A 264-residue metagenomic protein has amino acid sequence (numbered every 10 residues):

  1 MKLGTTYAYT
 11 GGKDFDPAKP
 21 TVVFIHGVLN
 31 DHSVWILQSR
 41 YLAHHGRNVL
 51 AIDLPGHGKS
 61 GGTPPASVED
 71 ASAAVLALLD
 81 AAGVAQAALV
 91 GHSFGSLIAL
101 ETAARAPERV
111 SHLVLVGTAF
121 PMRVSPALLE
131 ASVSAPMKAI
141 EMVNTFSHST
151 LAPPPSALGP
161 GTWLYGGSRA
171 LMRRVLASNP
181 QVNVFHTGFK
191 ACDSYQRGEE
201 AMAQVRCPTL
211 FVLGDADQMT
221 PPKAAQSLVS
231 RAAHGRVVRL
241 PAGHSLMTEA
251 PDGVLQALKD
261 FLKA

Functional and structural regions predicted by a protein language model:
K2-G12, I36-H44, N48-F94, Q256-K259: Active-site loop/oxyanion-hole signature of alpha/beta-hydrolase fold enzymes
G27-N30, S93: Active-site glycine-rich loops that stabilize anionic/oxyanionic intermediates across multiple enzyme folds
L97-V143: Flexible "cap/lid" loop of the alpha/beta hydrolase fold
E130-Q204: Conserved alpha/beta-hydrolase catalytic His-Asp/Glu region
V205, F211-L213, D217: Short beta-strand/loop motif that positions the catalytic acidic residue of the alpha/beta-hydrolase fold
Q218-A224: Conserved alpha/beta-hydrolase "acid-adjacent" motif
Q226-S245: Catalytic histidine neighborhood in serine/cysteine hydrolases with alpha/beta-hydrolase-type architecture
A242-L255: Catalytic histidine-centered segment of alpha/beta-hydrolase-like enzymes
